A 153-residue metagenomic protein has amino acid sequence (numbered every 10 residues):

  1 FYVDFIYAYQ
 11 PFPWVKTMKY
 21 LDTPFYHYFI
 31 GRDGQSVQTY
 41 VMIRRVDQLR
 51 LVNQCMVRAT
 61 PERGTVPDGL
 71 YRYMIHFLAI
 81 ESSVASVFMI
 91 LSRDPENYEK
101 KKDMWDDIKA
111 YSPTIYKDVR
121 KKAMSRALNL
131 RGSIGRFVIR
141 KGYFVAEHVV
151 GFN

Functional and structural regions predicted by a protein language model:
F1-M42: Conserved nucleotide-sugar donor-binding catalytic segment
W14, A59, F88: Active-site catalytic microenvironments for nucleophilic, acid-base chemistry
P24, V52-M56, E81: Amphipathic, well-ordered alpha-helical segments in soluble domains
R45-L49, L78: Amphipathic alpha-helix face/heptad-repeat signature
R50-Y73, A110-Y116: C-terminal, non-catalytic tails of nucleotide-sugar-dependent glycosyltransferases
G69-H76, Y98-K102: Short, charged, amphipathic alpha-helical segments
Y73-F88: Amphipathic alpha-helical repeat scaffolds of TPR domains
I90-N153: Membrane-interface aromatic/basic loop that binds lipid-linked glycans or pyrophosphate carriers, typified by
